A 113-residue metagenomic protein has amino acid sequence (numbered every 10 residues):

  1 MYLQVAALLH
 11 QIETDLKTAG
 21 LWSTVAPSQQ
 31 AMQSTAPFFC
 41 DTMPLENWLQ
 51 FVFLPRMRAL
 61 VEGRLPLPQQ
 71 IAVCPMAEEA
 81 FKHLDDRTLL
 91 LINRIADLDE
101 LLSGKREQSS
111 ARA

Functional and structural regions predicted by a protein language model:
M1-A36, I71-A77, K82, D86-I95 (+1 more regions): N-terminal intrinsically disordered, cationic/polar leader segments that include organellar targeting peptides
Q33, P37-E62: Hydrophobic/aromatic-rich, well-ordered segments within soluble, folded domains that form packed cores
F53-A80: Mid-chain, well-packed structural core segment of small domains
